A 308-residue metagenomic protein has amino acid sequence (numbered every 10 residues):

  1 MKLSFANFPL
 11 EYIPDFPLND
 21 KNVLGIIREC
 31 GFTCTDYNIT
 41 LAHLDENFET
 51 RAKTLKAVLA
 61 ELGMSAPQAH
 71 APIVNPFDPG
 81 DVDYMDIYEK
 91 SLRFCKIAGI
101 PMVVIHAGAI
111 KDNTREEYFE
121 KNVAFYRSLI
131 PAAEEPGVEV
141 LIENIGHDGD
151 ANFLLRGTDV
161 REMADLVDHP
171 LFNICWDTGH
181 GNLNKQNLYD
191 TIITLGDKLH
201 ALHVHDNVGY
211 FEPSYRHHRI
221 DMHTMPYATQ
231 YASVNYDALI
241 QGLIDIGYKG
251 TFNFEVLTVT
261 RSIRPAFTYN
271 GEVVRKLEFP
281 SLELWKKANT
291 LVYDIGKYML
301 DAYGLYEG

Functional and structural regions predicted by a protein language model:
M1-P9, P17-G31, G99, G157-W176 (+1 more regions): Histidine-acidic metal/acid-base catalytic patches
K2-N19, V74-M85, D112-Y118: Active-site mouth loops of central-metabolism enzymes
P9-E11, I39-L41, P72-N75, A107-K111 (+4 more regions): Active-site-proximal loop/turn and secondary-structure-junction residues that shape catalytic pockets, frequently
T33-C34, S65, P101, E139 (+1 more regions): Residue-level detector of anion-binding/catalytic polar loops
D36, Q68, V104, L141 (+2 more regions): Conserved beta-strand positions in the central sheet of alpha/beta enzyme cores
D36-L59, A109-N113: Glycine-rich, proline-tolerant flexible connector loops at the mouths of alpha/beta enzymes
V58-E61, F77-I174, P265-A266, F279 (+2 more regions): Active-site acidic/histidine proton-transfer and metal-coordination neighborhood in alpha/beta enzyme cores
I73-D81, E116, G179, H223-Q230: The substrate-binding groove and active-site-proximal loops of carbohydrate-active enzymes, especially glycoside
